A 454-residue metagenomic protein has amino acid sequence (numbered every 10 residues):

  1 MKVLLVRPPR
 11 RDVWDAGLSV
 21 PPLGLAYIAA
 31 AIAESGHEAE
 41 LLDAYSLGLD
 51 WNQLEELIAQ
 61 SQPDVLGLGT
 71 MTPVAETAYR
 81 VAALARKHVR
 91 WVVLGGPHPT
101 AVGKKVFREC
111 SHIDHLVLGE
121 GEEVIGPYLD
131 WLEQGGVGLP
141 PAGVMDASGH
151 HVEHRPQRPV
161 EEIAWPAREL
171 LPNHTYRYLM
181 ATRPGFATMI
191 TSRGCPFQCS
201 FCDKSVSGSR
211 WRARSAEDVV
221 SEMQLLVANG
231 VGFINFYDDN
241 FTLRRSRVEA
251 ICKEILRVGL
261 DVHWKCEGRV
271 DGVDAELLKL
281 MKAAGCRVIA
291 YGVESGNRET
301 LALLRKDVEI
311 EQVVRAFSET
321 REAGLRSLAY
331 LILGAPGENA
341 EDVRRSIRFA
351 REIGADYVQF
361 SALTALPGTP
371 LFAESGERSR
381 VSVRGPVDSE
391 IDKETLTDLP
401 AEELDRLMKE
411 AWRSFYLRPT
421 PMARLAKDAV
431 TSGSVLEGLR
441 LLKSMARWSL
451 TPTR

Functional and structural regions predicted by a protein language model:
M1-A228: Acidic, low-complexity intrinsically disordered segments
K2-L5, E34, E38, E55 (+5 more regions): Radical SAM enzyme core and accessory elements
V3, E38-E40, R90-V92, I234 (+3 more regions): Hydrophobic anchor at the start of a short beta-strand that flanks the dinucleotide cofactor-binding loop
D12-W14, G103, R245-S246, E299 (+4 more regions): Flexible glycine/acidic-rich beta-alpha junction loops that bind and position SAM and/or redox cofactors in anaerobic
V20, P166-Y330, R348: Radical SAM [4Fe-4S] cluster-binding motif and immediate context
L25, A78, I125, A216-V219 (+6 more regions): Aromatic/hydrophobic pocket-lining residues that form the small-molecule binding cavity in soluble enzyme cores
V106-E109, L277, G337-R351: Catalytic cores of alpha/beta
